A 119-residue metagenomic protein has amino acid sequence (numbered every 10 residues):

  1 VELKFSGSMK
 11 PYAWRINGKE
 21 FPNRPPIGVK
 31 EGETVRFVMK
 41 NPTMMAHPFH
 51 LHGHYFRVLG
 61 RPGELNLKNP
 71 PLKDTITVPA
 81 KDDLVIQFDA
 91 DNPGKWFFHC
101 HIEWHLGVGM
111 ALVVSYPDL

Functional and structural regions predicted by a protein language model:
V1-L119: Copper-binding active sites and cupredoxin-like electron-transfer domains, recognizing His/Cys-rich ligand loops
